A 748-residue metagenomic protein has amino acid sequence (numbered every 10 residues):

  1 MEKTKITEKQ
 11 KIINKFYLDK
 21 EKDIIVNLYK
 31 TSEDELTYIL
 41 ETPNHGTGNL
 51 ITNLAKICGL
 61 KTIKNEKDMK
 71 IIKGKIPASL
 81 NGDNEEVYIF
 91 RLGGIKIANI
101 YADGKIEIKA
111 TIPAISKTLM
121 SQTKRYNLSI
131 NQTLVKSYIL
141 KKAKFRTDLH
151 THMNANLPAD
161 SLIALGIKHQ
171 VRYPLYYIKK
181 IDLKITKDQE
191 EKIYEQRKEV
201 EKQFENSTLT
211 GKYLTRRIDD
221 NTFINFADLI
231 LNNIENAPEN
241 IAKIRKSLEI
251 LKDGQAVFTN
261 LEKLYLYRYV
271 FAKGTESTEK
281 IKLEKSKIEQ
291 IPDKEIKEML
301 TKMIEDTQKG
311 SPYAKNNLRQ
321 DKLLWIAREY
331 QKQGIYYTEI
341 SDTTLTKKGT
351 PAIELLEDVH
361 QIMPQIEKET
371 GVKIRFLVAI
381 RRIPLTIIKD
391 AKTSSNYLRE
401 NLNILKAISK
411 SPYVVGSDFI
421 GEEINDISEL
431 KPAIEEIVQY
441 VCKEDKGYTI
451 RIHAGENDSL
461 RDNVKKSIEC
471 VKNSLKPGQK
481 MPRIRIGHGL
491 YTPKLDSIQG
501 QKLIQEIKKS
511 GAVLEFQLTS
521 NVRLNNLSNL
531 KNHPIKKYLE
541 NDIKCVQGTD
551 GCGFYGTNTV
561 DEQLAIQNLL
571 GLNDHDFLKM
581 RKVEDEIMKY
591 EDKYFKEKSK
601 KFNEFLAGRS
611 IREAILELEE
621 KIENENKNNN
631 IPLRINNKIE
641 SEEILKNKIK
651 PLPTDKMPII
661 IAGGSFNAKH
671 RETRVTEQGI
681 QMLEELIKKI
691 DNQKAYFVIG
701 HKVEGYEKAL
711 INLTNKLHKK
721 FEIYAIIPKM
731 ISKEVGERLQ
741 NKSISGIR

Functional and structural regions predicted by a protein language model:
F16-Y17: Tryptophan-anchored aromatic micro-motifs
L40-P43: A short, exposed loop/beta-hairpin motif centered on an aromatic-Gly-Thr core
G48-D68: A low-complexity, Ser/Thr/Gly/Pro-enriched, surface-exposed linker/loop concept that marks segments flanking
I63-N65, M69-I76, L80: Extended non-catalytic scaffold regions that mediate assembly and binding in large macromolecular machines
T111-N636: Metal-cofactor-binding active-site regions of metalloenzymes
L633-R748: Acidic/glycine-enriched connector segments
